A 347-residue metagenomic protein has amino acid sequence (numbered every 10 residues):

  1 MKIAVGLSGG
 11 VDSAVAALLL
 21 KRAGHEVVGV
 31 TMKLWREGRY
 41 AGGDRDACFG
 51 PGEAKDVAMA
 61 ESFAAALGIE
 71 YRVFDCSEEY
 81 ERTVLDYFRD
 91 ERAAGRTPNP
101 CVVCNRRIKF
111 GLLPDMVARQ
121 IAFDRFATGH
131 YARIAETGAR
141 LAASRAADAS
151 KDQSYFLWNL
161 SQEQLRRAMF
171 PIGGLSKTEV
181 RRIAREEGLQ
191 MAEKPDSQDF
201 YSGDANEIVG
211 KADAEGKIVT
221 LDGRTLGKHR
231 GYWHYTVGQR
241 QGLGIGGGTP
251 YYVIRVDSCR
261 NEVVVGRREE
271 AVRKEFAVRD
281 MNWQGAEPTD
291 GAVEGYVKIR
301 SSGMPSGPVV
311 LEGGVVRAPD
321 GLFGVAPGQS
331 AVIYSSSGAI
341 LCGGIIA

Functional and structural regions predicted by a protein language model:
M1-W158, T178-E179, V253: ATP-dependent adenylation/nucleotidyltransferase module used to activate substrates
A127-I134, A139-A347: AMP-forming adenylation/ATP pyrophosphatase catalytic core
